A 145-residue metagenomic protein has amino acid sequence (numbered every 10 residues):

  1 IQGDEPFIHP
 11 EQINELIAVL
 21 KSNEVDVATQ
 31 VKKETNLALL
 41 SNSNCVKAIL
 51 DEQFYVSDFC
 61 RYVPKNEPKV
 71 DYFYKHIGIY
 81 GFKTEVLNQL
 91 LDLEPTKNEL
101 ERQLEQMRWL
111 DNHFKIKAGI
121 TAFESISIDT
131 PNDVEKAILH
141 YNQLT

Functional and structural regions predicted by a protein language model:
I1-G3: Active-site acidic Asp-centered loop
P6-I8, S125: A short, conserved beta-strand element in the Rossmann-like catalytic core that flanks the donor/metal-binding loop
I8-T96: Conserved core of the sugar-phosphate nucleotidyltransferase
P68-T145: Conserved alpha/beta core of the MobA/IspD/sugar-nucleotide pyrophosphorylase nucleotidyltransferase superfamily
